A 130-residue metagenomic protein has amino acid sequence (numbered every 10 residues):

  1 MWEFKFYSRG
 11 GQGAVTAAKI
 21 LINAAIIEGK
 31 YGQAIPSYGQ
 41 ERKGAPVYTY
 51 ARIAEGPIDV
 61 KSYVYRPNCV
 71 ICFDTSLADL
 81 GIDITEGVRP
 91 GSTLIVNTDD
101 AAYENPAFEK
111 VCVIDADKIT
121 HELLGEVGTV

Functional and structural regions predicted by a protein language model:
M1-V130: Active-site cofactor/cluster-binding pocket
